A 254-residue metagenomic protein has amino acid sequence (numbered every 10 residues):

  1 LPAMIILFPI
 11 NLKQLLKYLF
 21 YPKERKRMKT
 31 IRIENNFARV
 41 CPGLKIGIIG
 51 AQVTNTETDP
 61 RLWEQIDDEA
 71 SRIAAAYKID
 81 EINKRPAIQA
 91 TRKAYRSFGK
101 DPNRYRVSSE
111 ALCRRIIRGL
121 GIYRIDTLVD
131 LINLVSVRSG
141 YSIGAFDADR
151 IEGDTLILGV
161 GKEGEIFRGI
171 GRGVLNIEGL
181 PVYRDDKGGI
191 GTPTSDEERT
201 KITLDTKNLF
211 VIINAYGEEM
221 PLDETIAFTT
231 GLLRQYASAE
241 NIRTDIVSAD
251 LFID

Functional and structural regions predicted by a protein language model:
L1-A3, L7, N11-R27: Short, Lys/Arg-enriched N-terminal segments with co-localized hydrophobic residues within the first ~10-30 amino acids
R27-D254: Charge-biased, low-complexity intrinsically disordered regions
